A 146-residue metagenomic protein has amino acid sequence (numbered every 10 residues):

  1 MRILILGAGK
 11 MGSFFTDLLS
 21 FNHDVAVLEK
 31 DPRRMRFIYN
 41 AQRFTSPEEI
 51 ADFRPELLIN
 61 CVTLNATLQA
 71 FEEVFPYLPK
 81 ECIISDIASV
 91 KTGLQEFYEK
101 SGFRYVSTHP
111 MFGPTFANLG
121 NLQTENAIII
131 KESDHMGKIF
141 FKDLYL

Functional and structural regions predicted by a protein language model:
M1-F44, E49: NAD(P)+-binding Rossmann beta1-loop-alpha1 motif at the extreme N-terminus of oxidoreductases
G12, R34, N65-A66, K91 (+2 more regions): Glycine-rich nucleotide phosphate-binding loop and flanking beta-alpha elements of Rossmann-like dinucleotide-binding
D17-F21, E72, P76, E96-K100: Short, well-ordered alpha-helices that flank and scaffold nucleotide-derived cofactor binding pockets
E48-Y77: Rossmann-like NAD(P)-binding element
L78-C82, F103: A short helix->loop->beta-strand "cap" motif at the edges of active sites that frequently abuts
V90, L94, Y98-L146: Rossmann-fold dinucleotide-binding core
